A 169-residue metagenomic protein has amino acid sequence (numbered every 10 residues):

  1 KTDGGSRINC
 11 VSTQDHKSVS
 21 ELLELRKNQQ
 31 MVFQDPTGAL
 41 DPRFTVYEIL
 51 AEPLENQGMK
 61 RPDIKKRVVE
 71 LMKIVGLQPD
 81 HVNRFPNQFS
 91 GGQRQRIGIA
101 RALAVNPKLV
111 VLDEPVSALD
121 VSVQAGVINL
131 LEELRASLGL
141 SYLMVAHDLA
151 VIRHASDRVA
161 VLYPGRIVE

Functional and structural regions predicted by a protein language model:
R7-Q30, N56: ABC ATPase NBD coupling module
D35, F44-E55: Q-loop/switch helix immediately C-terminal to the Walker
E55, P62-D80: Conserved ABC ATPase "signature" region
F85-F89, Q93: Conserved ABC ATPase signature
N106: Conserved catalytic motifs of ABC-family nucleotide-binding domains
L109-V111: Walker B motif beta-strand of ABC-family P-loop ATPases
L119, V123-E169: P-loop NTP-binding/switch modules centered on Walker-like glycine-rich loops
